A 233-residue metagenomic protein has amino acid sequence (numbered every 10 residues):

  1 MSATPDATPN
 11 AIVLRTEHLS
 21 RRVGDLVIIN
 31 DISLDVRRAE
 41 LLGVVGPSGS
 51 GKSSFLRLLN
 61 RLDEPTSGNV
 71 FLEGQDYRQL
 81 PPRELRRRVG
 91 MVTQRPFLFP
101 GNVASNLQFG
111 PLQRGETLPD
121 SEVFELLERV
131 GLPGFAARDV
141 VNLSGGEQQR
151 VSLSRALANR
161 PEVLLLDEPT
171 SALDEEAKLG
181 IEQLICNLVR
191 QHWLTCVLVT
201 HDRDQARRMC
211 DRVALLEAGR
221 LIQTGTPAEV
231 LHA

Functional and structural regions predicted by a protein language model:
N60: Helix-to-loop junction immediately C-terminal to a conserved catalytic motif
L80, S105-D120, R129: ABC-type ATPase nucleotide-binding domains, specifically the catalytic core motifs of the NBD
L118-F135, C186: Conserved ABC ATPase "signature" region
D139-L143, E147: Conserved ABC ATPase signature
R160: Conserved catalytic motifs of ABC-family nucleotide-binding domains
L164-D167: Catalytic Walker B motif of ABC-type/P-loop ATPase nucleotide-binding domains
